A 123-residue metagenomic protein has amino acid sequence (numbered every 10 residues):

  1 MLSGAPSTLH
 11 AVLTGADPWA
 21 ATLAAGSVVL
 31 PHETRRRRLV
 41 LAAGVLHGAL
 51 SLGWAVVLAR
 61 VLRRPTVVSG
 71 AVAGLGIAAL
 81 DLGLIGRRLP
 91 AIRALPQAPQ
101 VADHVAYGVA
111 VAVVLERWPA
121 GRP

Functional and structural regions predicted by a protein language model:
M1-P123: Short amphipathic, positively biased membrane-proximal segments that drive organelle/inner-membrane targeting
